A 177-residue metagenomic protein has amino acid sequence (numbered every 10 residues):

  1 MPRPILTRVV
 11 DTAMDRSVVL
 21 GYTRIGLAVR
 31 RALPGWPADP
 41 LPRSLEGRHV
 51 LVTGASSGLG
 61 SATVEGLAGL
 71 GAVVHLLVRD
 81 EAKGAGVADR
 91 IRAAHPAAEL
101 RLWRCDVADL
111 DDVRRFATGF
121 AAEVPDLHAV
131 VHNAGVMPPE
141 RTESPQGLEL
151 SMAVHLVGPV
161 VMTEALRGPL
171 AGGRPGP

Functional and structural regions predicted by a protein language model:
M1-H49: Non-catalytic terminal and boundary segments that flank Rossmann-like NAD(P)-dependent oxidoreductase
H49, S56-S57: Conserved glycine-rich cofactor-binding loop
L70-G86: Conserved glycine-rich Rossmann-like NAD(P)H-binding loop of the short-chain dehydrogenase/reductase
E81, L102-T118: The beta1-alpha1 cofactor-binding region of Rossmann-like NAD(H)/NADP(H)-dependent oxidoreductases
D126-L127, L170-P177: Active-site loop of short-chain dehydrogenase/reductase
N133-P138: Conserved NAD(P)H cofactor-binding loop of Rossmann-fold oxidoreductase domains
P139-A153: Short alpha-helical oligomerization interface
